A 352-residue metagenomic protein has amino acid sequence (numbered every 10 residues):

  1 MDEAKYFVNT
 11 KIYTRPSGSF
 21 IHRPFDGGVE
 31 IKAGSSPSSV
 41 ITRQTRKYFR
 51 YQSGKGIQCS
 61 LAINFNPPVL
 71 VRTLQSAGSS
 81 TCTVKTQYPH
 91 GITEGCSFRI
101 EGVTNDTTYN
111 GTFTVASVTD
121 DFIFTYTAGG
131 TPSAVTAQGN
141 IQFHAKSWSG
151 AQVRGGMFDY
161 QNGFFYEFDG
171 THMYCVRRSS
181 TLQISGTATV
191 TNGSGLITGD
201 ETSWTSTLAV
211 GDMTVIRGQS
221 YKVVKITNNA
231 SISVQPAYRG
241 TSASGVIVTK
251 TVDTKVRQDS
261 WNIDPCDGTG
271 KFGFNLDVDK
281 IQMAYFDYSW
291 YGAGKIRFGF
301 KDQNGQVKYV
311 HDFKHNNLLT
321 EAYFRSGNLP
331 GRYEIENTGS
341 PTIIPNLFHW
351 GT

Functional and structural regions predicted by a protein language model:
M1-V69, H144-T181, D253-D259, H315-T352: Low-complexity, Ser/Thr/Pro/Gly-rich disordered linker/stalk regions
Y48-Q58, H90, G273-K280: Extracellular/lumenal carbohydrate-interaction signature centered on repeated Trp-anchored short motifs
F65-V69, D106-T108, W290-G294: Extended, low-complexity, turn-rich repeat/linker tracts enriched in Gly/Pro/Ser/Thr and Asp/Glu that occur
L70-C96, E101-H144, L182-V252: Small/polar beta-strand repeat architecture
F113-V115, H311-L318: Solvent-exposed serine/threonine-rich low-complexity stretches and specific carbohydrate-binding patches
G156, I296-D312: Amphipathic alpha-helical scaffolding segments
D253-M283: Short, aromatic/His-centered strand-loop micro-motif at the edge of beta-sheets
D279-K295, K301-Q303: Localized edge beta-strand/strand-to-loop motifs within extracellular or lumenal beta-rich domains
